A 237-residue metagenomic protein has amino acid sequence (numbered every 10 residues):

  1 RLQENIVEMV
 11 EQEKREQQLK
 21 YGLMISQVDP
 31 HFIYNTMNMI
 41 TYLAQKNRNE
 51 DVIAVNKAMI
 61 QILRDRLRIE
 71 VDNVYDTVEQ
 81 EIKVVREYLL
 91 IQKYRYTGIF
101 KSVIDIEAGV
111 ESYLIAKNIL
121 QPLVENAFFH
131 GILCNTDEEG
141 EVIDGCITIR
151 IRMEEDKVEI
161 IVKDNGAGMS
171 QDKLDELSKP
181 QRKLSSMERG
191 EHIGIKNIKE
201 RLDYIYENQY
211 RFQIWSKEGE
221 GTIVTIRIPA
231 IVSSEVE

Functional and structural regions predicted by a protein language model:
R1-W215, I223: Two-component histidine phosphotransfer core
F212-E237: C-terminal end segment of the histidine kinase catalytic
